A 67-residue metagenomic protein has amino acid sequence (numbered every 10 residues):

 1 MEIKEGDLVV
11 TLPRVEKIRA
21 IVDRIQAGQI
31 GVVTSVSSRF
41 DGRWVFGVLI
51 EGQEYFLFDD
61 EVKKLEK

Functional and structural regions predicted by a protein language model:
E2-E66: Basic/aromatic-rich interaction segments and small domains that mediate binding to polyanionic partners
